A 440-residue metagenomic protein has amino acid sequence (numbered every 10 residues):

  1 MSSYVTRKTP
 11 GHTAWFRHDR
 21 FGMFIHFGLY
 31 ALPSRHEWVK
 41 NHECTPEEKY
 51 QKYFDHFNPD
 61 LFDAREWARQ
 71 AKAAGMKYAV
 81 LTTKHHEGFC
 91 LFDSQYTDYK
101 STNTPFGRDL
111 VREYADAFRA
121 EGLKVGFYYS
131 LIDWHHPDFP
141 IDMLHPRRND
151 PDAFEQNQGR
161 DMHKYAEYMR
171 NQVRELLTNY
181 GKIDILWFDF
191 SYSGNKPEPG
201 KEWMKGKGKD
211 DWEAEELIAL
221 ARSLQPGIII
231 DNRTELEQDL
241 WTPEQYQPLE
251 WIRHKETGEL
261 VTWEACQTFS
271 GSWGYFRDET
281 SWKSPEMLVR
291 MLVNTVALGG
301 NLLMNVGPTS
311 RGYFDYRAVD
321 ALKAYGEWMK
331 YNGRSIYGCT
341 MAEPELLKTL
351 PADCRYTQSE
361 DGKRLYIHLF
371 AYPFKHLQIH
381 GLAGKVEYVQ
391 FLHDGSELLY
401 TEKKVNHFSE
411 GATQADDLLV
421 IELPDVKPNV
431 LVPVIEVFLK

Functional and structural regions predicted by a protein language model:
M1-K440: Mature catalytic domains of secreted/periplasmic carbohydrate-active enzymes
